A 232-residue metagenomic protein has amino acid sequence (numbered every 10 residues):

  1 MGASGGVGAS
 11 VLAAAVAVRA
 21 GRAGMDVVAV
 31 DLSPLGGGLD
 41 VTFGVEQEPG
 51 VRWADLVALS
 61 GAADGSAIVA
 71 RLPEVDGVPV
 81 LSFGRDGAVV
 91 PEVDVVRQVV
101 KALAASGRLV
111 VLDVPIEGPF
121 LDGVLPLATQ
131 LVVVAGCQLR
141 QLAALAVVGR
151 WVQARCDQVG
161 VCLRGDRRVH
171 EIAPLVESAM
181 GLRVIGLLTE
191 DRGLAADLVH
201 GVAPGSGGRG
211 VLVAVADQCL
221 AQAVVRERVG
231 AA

Functional and structural regions predicted by a protein language model:
M1-V27: Walker A (P-loop) phosphate-binding motif
A14-R22, V41, V147-R150, S178: Short, well-ordered alpha-helices that flank and scaffold nucleotide-derived cofactor binding pockets
D26-A105, L194-V199: P-loop/Walker-type NTP enzyme "switch/lid" segment
L35, E92-V96, F120, R140-A144 (+2 more regions): Helical mechanochemical/support elements of P-loop NTPase systems and associated helical scaffolds
V45-P49, W151-V152, E177-A179, V202-S206: Short, hinge-like loop/turn segments at secondary-structure boundaries
V51-A67, G208, V213, V225-R228 (+1 more regions): N-terminal regions of ATP-driven nucleic-acid and macromolecular assemblies, encompassing P-loop NTP-binding domains
V99-V199: Conserved catalytic-core segment of NTP-binding enzymes
A196-D217: C-terminal boundary of histidine-terminating zinc-finger modules
